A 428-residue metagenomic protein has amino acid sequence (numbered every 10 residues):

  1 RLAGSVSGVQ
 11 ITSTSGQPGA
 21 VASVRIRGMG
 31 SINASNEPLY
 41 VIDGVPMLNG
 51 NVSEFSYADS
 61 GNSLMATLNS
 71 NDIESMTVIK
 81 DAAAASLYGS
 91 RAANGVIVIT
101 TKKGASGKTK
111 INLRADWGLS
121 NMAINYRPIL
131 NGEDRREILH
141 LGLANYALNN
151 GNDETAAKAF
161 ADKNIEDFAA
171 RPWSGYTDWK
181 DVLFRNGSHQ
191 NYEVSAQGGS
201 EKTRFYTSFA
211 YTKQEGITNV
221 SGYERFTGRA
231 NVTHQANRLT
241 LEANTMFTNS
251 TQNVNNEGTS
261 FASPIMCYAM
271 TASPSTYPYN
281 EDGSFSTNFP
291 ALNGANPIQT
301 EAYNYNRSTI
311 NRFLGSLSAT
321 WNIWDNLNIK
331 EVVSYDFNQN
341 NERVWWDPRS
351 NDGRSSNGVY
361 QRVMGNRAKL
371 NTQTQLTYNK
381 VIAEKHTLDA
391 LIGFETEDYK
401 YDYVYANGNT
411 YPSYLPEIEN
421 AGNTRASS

Functional and structural regions predicted by a protein language model:
A3-N49, S75, A85-K102: Extracytoplasmic beta-strand/coil segments of soluble accessory domains associated with Gram-negative outer-membrane
S5-S7, S70-N112, H189-N191, R204 (+1 more regions): A beta-strand signature from Gram-negative outer-membrane beta-barrel systems, especially the internal plug domain
S13, I26-G30, I42, K80 (+5 more regions): Flexible glycine-/small-residue-rich
S23-R25, V96-V98, N191-E193, T227-R229 (+2 more regions): Membrane-embedded beta-strand positions in outer-membrane beta-barrel channels/transporters
A34-E37, I42, S106-G175, G216-Y223 (+2 more regions): Surface-exposed loop/interface segments of Gram-negative outer-membrane beta-barrel transport/assembly proteins
V45-K80: Short acidic/polar hinge/loop motifs at secondary-structure boundaries that mediate gating or recognition
K103, G199-K202, Q235-R238, W321-D325 (+1 more regions): Outer-membrane beta-barrel strand-turn architecture
V182-N186, A196-S200: Outer-membrane beta-barrel initiation region
